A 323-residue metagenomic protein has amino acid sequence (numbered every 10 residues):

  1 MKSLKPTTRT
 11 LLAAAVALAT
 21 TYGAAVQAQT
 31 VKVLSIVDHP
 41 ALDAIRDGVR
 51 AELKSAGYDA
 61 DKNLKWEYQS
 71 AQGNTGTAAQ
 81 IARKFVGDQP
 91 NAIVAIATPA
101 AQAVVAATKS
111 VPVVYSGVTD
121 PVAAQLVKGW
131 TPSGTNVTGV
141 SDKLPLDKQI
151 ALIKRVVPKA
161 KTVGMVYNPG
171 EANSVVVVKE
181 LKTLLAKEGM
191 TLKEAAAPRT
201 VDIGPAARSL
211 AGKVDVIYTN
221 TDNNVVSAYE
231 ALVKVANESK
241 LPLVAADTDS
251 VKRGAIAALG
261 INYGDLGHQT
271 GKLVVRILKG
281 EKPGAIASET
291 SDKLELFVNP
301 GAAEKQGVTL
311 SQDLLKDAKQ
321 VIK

Functional and structural regions predicted by a protein language model:
K2-V16, V26-K323: Short hydrophobic alpha-helices and adjacent helix-cap/hinge residues
T20-G23: N-terminal signal peptide c-region/cleavage motif recognized by signal peptidases
